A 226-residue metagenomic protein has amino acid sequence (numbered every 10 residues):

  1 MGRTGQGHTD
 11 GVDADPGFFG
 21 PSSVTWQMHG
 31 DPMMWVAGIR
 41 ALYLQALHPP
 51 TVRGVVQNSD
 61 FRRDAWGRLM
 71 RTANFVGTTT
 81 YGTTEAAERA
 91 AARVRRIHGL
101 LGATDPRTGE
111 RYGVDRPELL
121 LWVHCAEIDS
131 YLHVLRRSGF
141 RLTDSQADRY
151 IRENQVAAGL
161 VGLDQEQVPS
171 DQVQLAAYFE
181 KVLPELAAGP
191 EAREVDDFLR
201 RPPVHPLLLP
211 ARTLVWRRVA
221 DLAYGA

Functional and structural regions predicted by a protein language model:
M1-W122, A126-A226: Mature, function-bearing regions of proteins
